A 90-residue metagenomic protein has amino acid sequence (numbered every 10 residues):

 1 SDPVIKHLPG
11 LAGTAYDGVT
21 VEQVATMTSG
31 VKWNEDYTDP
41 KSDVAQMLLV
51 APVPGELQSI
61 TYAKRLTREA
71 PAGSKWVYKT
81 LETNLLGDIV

Functional and structural regions predicted by a protein language model:
S1-K32, D36, R65: Active-site helix/loop module of the DD-peptidase/beta-lactamase fold, centered on the serine-lysine SxxK catalytic
I5, D36-V90: Catalytic-site signature segments of enzymes, centered on catalytic residues
